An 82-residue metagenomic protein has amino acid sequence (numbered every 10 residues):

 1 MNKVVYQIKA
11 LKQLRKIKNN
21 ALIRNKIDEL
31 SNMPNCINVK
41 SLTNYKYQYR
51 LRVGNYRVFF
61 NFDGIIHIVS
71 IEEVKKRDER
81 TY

Functional and structural regions predicted by a protein language model:
M1-V5, K9, L22, C36 (+2 more regions): Enriched for short, Lys/Arg-rich terminal
K12-I17: Surface-exposed, Lys/Arg-rich phosphate-binding patches that contact polyanionic backbones
N19-S31: Compact soluble domain cores
D28-L51, E79-Y82: A short, surface-exposed loop/turn module that caps and links secondary-structure elements
